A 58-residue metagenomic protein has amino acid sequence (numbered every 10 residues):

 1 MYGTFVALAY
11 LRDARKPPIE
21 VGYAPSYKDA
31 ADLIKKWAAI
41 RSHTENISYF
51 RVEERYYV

Functional and structural regions predicted by a protein language model:
M1-I19: Short aromatic-glycine-(Arg/Gly/Cys) micro-motifs in beta-strand/loop hairpins
V6, V21, K36, N46-Y49: Serine/threonine-rich, low-complexity intrinsically disordered segments
Y10-R12, A24, R55: Predominantly extracellular/luminal cell-surface or secreted proteins
D13-R15, K36, T44: Local alpha-helix boundary/kink/capping signal
R15-D32: A short, exposed loop/beta-hairpin motif centered on an aromatic-Gly-Thr core
A31-R41: Low-complexity, intrinsically disordered Gly/Pro/Thr-rich segments
A39-V58: Short, mixed-charge low-complexity intrinsically disordered segments
